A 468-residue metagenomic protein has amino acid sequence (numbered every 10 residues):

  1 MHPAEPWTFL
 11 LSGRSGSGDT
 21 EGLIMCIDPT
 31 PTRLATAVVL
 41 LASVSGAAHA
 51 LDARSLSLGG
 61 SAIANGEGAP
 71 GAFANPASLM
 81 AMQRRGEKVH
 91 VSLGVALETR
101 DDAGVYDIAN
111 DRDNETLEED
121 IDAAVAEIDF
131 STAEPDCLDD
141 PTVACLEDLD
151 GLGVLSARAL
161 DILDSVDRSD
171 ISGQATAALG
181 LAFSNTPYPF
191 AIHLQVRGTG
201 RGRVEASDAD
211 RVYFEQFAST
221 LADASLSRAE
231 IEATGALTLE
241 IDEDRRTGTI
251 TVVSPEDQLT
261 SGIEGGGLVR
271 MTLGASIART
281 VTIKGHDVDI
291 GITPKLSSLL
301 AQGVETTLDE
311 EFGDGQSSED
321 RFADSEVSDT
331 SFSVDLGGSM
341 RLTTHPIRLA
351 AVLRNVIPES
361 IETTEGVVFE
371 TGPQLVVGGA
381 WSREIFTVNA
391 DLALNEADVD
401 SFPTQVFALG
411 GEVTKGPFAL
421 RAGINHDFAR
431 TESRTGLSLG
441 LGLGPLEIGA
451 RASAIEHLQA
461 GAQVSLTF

Functional and structural regions predicted by a protein language model:
C26-A48: Gram-negative bacterial Sec-dependent N-terminal signal peptides
G46-E205, Q459, L466-F468: N-terminal, post-signal peptide beta-strand-biased segments of exported outer-membrane/organellar beta-barrel and other
L58, A175-N185, I192, L273-R279 (+8 more regions): Residues on the lipid-exposed face of transmembrane beta-strands in outer-membrane beta-barrel proteins
M80-V89, L181-F190, T280-D289, A301 (+2 more regions): Short loop/turn motifs that connect adjacent beta-strands in outer-membrane beta-barrel proteins
G104-A109, D148-I171, G200-L268, L299-F332 (+2 more regions): Extracellular/periplasm-exposed beta-strand and loop segments of Gram-negative cell-envelope proteins, dominated by
S172-T176, L268-R270, D329-S333, G372-Q374 (+3 more regions): Membrane-spanning beta-strands of outer-membrane beta-barrel proteins
S339, T343-F468: Outer membrane beta-barrel transmembrane domains
